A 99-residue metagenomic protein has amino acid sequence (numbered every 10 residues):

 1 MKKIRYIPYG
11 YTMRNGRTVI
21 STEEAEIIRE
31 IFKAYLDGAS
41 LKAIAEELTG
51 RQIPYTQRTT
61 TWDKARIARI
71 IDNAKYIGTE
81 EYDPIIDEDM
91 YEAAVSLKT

Functional and structural regions predicted by a protein language model:
M1-T99: Conserved catalytic breakage-reunion loop centered on the nucleophilic residue
